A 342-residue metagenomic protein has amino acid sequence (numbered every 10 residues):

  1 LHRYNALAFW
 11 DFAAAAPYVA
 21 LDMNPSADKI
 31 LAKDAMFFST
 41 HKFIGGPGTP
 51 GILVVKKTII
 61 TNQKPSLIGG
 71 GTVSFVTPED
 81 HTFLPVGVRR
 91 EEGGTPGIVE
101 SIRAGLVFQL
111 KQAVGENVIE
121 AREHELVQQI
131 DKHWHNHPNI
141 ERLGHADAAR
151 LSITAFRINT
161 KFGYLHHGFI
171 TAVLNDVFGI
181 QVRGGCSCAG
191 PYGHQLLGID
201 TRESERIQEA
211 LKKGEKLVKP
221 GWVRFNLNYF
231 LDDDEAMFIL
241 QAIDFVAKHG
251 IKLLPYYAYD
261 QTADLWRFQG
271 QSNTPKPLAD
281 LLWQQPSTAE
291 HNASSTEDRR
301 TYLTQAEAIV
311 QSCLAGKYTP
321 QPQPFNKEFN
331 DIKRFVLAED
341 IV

Functional and structural regions predicted by a protein language model:
N5-I44: Conserved PLP phosphate-binding loop immediately N-terminal to the Schiff-base lysine helix in PLP-dependent enzymes
A8-F9, L53, V182: Residue-level marker for buried hydrophobic side chains located in beta-strands that build the well-ordered beta-sheet
W10-A14, G93, N228: Glycine- and other small-residue-rich loops at beta-strand/loop junctions that grip anionic moieties
A16, P25-L31, K57-F83, G184-K216: Flexible glycine/proline-rich, aromatic-decorated loop/lid segments
L31-K33, G46-T49, G70, A149 (+1 more regions): Short, solvent-exposed loop/turn segments at the edges of secondary structure
H41-D131: Active-site C-terminal subdomain of aminotransferase-like
R90-E91, V99, K111-R122, V127-G144 (+1 more regions): Non-catalytic terminal extensions of PLP-dependent enzymes
